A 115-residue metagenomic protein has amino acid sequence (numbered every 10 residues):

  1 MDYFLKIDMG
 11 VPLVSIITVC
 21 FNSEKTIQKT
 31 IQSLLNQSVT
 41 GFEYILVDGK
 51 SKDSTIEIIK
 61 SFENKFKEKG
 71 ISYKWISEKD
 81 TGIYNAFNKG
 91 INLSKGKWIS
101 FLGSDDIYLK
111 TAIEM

Functional and structural regions predicted by a protein language model:
M1-M115: Nucleotide-sugar donor-binding/catalytic module of glycosyltransferases that assemble extracellular/cell-envelope
